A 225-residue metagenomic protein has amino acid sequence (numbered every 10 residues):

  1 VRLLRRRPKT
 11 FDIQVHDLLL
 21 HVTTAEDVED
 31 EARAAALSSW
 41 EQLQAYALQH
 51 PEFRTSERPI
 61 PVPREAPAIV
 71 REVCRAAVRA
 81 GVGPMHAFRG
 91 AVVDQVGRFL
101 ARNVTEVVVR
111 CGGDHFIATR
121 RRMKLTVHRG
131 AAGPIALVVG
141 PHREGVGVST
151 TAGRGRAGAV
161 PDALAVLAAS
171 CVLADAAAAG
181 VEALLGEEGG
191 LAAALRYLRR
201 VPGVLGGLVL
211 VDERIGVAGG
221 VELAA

Functional and structural regions predicted by a protein language model:
V1-F11, D17-A225: Mature catalytic core of soluble alpha/beta enzymes
